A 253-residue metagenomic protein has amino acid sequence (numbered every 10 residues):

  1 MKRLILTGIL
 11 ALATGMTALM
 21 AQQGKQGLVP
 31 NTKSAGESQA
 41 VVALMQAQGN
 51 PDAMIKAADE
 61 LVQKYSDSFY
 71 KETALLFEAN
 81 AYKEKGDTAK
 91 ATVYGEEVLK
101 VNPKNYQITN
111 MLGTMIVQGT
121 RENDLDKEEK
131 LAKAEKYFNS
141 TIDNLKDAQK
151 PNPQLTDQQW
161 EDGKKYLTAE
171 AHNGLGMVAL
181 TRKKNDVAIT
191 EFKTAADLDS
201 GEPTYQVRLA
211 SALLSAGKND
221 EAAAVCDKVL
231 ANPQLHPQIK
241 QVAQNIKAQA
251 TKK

Functional and structural regions predicted by a protein language model:
L6, L19-A74: N-terminal leader/linker segments that initiate helical-solenoid repeat arrays
A40-A43, E78, L112, T168 (+3 more regions): Structural register within alpha-helical repeat arrays
M45-Q48, Y82, I116, A179 (+1 more regions): Residue at a conserved register position within TPR or TPR-like alpha-solenoid repeats
S66-F69, P103-K104, K146, S200 (+1 more regions): Short coil turns that delineate tetratricopeptide repeat
K71-A74, I108, P151, A171 (+3 more regions): TPR alpha-solenoid repeat register
